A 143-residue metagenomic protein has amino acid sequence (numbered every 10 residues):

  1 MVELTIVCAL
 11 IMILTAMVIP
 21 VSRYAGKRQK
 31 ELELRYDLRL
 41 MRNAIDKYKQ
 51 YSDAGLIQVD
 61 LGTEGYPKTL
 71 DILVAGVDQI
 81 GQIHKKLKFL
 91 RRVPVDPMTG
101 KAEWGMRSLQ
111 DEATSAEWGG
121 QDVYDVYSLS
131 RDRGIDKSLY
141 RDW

Functional and structural regions predicted by a protein language model:
T5-P20: Alpha-helical hydrophobic helix detector
A16-K30: Transmembrane signal-anchor/signal-peptide helices with a preference for the extracytoplasmic
S22-A25, R35-G55: N-terminal alpha-helical signal peptides/signal-anchor transmembrane segments
G26, K30-E33, D37, L61-G65 (+1 more regions): Extracytoplasmic/periplasmic, Sec-exported soluble proteins
E33, L40, K68-I72: Extracytoplasmic/secreted proteins, especially bacterial periplasmic and envelope-associated proteins
D46-W143: Low-complexity, acidic interaction segments enriched in glycine
